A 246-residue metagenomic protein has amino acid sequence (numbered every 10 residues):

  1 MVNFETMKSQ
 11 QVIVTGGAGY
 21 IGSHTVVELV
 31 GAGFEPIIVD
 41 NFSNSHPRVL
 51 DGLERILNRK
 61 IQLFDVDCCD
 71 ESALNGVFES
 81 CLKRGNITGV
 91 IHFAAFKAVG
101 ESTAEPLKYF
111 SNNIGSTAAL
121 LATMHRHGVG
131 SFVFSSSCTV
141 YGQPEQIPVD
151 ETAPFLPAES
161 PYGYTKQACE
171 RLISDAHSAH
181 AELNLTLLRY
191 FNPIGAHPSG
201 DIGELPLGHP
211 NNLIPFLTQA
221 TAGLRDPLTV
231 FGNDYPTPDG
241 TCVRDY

Functional and structural regions predicted by a protein language model:
V2-G89, H209: N-terminal Rossmann/SDR dinucleotide-binding element
H24, E28, T123, L172: Rossmann-fold NAD(P)-dependent oxidoreductase module
S45, F96-G100, Y141: Active-site beta-alpha loop architecture of Rossmann-like, nucleotide-cofactor-dependent enzymes
A73, A119-A122: Conserved mid-core alpha-helix of short-chain dehydrogenase/reductase
G89-I91, V133: N-terminal Rossmann-like NAD(P) cofactor-binding module of classical short-chain dehydrogenase/reductase
F93-K97, S136-S137: Conserved NAD(P)H cofactor-binding loop of Rossmann-fold oxidoreductase domains
A104-L107, S111-A119, R126, G130 (+2 more regions): Catalytic helix-loop patch of NAD(P)-dependent Rossmann-fold dehydrogenases
S174-Y246: NAD(P)-dependent short-chain dehydrogenase/reductase
